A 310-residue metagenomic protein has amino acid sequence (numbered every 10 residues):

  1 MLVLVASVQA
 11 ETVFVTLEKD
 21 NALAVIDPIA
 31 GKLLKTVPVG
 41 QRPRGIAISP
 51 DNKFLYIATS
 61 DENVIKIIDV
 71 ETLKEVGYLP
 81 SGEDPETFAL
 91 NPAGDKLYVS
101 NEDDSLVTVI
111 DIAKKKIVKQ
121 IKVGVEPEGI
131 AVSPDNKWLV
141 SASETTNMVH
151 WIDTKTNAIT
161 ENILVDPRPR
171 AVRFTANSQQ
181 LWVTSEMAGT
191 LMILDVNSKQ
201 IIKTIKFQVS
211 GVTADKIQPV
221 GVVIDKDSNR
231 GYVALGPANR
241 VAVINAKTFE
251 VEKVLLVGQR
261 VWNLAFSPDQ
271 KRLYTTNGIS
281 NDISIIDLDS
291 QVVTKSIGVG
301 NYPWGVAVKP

Functional and structural regions predicted by a protein language model:
V3-P310: Predominantly soluble domains enriched in secretory-pathway, periplasmic, or organellar proteins
